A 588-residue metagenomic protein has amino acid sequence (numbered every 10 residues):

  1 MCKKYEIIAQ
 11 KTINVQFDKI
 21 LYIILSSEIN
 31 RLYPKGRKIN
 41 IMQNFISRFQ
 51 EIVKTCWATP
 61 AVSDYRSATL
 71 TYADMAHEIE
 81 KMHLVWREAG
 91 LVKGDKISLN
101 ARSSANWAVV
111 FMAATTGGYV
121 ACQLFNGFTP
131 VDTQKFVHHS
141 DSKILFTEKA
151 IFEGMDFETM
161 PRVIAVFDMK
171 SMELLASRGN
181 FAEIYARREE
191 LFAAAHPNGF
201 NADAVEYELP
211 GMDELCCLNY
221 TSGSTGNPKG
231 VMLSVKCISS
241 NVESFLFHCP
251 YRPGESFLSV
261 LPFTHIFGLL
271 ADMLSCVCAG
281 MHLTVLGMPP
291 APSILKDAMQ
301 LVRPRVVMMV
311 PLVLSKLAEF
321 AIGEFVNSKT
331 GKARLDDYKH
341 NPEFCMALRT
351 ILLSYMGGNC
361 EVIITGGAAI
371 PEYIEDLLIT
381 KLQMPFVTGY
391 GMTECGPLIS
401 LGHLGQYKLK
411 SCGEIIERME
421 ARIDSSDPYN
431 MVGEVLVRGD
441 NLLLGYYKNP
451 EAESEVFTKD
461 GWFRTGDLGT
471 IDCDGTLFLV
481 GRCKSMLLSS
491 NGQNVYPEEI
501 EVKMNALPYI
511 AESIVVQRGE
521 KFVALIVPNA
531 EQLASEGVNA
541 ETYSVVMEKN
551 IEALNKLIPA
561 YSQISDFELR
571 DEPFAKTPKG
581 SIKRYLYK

Functional and structural regions predicted by a protein language model:
W57, E183-Y220, N227, P250-S256: Conserved pre-ATP/AMP-binding loop-to-beta segment of ANL
A68, L84-V131, V260: Conserved AMP-binding/adenylate-forming
T71-A73, C216-S240: Conserved AMP-binding A3 loop
F128-E158, L175, N241-L258, A291-R305: Conserved ATP-dependent adenylate/AMP-binding module captured primarily in the ANL superfamily
L145, G439, L444-G445, L468-A560: AMP-binding/adenylate-forming catalytic core of the ANL superfamily
S239-S256, F263-T350, K381: Conserved AMP-binding/adenylation subdomain of ANL enzymes
L348-L477, C483-M486, E501: Conserved AMP-binding/adenylate-forming
E512-V515, E520, I551-K588: Conserved C-terminal "lid"/linker of ANL adenylate-forming enzymes
